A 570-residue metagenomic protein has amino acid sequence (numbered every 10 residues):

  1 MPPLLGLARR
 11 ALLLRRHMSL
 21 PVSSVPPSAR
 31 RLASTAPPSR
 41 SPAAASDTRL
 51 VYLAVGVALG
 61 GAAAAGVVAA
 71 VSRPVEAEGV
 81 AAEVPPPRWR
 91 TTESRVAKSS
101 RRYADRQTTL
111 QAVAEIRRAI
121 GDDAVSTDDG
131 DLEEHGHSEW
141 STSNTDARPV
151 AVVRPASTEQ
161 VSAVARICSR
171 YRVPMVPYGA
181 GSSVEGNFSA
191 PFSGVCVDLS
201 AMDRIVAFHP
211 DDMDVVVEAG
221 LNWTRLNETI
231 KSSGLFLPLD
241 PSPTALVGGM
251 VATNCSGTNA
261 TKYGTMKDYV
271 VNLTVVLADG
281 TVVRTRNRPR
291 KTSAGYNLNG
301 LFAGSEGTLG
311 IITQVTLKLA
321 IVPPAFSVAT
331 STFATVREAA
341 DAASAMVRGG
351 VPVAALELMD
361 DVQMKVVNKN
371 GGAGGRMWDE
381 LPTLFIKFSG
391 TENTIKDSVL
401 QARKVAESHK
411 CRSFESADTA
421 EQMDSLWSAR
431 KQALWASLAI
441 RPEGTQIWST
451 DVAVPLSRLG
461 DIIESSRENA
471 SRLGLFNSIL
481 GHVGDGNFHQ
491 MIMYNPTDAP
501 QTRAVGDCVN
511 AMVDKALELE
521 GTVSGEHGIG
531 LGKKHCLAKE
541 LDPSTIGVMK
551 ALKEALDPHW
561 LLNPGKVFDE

Functional and structural regions predicted by a protein language model:
P2-A11, H17-R166, S183-M213, Q363-A373 (+3 more regions): N-terminal flexible segment immediately upstream of the FAD-binding catalytic core in FAD-dependent oxidoreductases
D47, S126-H137, I321, S327 (+4 more regions): C-terminal substrate-recognition/cap domain of FAD-linked oxidoreductases
G121-D122, L517-I529, E554, P558-L562: Alpha-helix capping/hinge segments and adjacent helical runs
C168, G307, Q490, D557: Conserved, mostly hydrophobic/aromatic
R204-D211, V215-E357, L562: FAD-binding subdomain of flavoenzyme oxidoreductases
T281, K533-E570: Activity-critical C-terminal alpha-helical subdomain
